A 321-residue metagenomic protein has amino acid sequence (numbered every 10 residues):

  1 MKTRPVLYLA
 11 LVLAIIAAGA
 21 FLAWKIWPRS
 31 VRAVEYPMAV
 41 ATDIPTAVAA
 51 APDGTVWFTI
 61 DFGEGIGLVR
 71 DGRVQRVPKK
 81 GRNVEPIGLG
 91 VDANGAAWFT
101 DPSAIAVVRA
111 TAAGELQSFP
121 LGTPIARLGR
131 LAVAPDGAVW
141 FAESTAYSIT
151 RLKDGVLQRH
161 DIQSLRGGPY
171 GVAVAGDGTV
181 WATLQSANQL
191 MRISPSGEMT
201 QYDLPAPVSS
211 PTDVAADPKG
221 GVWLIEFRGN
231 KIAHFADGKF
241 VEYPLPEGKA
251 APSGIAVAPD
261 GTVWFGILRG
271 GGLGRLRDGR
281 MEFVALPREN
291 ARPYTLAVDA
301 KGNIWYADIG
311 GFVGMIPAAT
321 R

Functional and structural regions predicted by a protein language model:
P37-A41, P78-R82, P120-P124, D161-L165 (+3 more regions): Surface loop/turn motifs at the tips and blade-to-blade linkers of beta-strand repeat domains
P37-E64: Beta-strand-rich domains and repeat architectures in extracellular enzymes and scaffolds, especially beta-propellers
I44, F62, E85, S103 (+9 more regions): Beta-rich catalytic cores
A50-D53, V91-N94, V133-D136, V174-D177 (+3 more regions): Residue-level detector of Asp-centered blade-edge/turn motifs that repeat once per structural unit in beta-propeller
V56-F62, A97-S103, V139-T145, V180-S186 (+3 more regions): Conserved beta-strand positions in repeat-built beta-propeller and related beta-rich domains
V69-R73, A110-G114, L152-V156, I193-E198 (+3 more regions): Short loop/turn segments that connect beta-strands within beta-propeller blades
L286, A291-R321: Blade-level signature of beta-propeller repeat domains, shared across WD40, Kelch, NHL, RCC1 and BNR/Asp-box propellers
